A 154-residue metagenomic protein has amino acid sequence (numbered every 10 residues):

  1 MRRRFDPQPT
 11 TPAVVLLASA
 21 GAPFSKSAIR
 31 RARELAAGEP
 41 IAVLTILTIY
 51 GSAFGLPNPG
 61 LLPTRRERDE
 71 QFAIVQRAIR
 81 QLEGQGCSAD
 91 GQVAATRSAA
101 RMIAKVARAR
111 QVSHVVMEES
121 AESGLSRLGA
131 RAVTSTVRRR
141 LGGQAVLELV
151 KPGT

Functional and structural regions predicted by a protein language model:
M1-T10, G84-V115, P152-T154: Structural beta-alpha unit
R4-G60: Small/aliphatic-rich secondary-structure junction motif
I41, A89-G91, L147: Hydrophobic anchor at the start of a short beta-strand that flanks the dinucleotide cofactor-binding loop
T45-T48, H114, E118-S120: Short secondary-structure boundary segments
L62-A73: A short acidic, glycine-rich active-site loop that binds or catalyzes chemistry on phosphate/adenosine moieties
M117-R140: Glycine-rich, Arg-bearing micro-motifs that act as flexible, cationic patches
S135-T154: Short, flexible loop segments at boundaries between secondary-structure elements
